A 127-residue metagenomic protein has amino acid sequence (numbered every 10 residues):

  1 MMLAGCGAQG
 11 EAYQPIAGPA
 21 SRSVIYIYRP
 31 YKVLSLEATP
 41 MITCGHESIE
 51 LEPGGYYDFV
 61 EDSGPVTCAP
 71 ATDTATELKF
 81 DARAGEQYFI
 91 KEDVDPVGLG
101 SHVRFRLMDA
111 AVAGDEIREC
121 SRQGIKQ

Functional and structural regions predicted by a protein language model:
C6-Q127: Short loop/turn and low-complexity linker motifs enriched in small/turn-promoting residues
